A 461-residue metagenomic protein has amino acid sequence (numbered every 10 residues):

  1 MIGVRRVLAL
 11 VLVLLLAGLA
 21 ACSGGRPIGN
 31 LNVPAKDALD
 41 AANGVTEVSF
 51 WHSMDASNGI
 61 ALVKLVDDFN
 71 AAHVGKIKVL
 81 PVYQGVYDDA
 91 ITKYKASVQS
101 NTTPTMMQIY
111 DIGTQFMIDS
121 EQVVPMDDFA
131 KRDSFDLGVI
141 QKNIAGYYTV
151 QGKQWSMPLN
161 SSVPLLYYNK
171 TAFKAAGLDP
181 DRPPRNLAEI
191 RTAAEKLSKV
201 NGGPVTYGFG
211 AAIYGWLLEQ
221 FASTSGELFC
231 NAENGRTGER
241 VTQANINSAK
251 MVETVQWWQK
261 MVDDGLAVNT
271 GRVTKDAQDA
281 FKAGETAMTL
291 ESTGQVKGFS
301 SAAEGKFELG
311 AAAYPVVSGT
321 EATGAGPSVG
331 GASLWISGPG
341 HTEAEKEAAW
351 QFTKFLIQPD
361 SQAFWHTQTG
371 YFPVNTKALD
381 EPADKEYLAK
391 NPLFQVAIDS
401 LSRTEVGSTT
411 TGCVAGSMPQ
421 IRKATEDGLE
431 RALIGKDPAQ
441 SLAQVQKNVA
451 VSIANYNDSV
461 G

Functional and structural regions predicted by a protein language model:
V33, D111-L165, Q220-T224, G310-A312 (+1 more regions): Hinge/lid segment of periplasmic solute-binding proteins
D40, D127-I140, P183-R185, Y207-F209 (+4 more regions): Short, solvent-exposed loop/beta-turn-alpha elements that line the ligand-binding surface or hinge of extracytoplasmic
G44, A176, K260-A267, S301-Y371 (+1 more regions): Extracytoplasmic/periplasmic substrate-recognition and gating elements
D68, A72-I140, A175-G177, R182-R185 (+4 more regions): Extracytoplasmic "Venus flytrap"/periplasmic binding protein-like
A96-S97, P104-T105, D133-F173, Y207 (+2 more regions): A structural signal for short loop-to-beta-strand junctions that line the ligand-binding cleft of periplasmic/secreted
V150-L159, P164, K174, A188-Q243: Extracytoplasmic/periplasmic solute-binding protein
A193-K196, E239-T270: Glycine-centered hinge/linker elements that transmit conformational signals in sensory and ligand-binding systems
L393-N448: C-terminal capping/gating helix-and-loop segments adjacent to ligand/active sites or protein-protein/ligand interfaces
